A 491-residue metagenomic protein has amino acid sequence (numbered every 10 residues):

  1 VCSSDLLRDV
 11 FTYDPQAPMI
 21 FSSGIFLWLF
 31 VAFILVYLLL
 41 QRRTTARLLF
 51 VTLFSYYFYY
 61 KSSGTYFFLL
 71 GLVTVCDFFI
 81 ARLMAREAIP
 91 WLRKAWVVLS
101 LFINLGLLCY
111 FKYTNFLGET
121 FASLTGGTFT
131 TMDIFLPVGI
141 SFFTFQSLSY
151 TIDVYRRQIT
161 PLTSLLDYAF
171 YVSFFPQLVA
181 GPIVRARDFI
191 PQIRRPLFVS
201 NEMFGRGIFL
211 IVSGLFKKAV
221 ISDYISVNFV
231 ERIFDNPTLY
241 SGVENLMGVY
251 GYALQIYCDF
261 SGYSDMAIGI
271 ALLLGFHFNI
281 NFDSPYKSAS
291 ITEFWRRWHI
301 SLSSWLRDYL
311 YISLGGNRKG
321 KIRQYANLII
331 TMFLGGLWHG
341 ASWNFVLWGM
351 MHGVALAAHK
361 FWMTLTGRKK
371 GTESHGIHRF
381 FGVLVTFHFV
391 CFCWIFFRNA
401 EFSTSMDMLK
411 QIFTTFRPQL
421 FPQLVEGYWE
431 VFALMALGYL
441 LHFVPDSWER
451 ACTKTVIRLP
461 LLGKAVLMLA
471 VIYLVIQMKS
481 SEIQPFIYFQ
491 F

Functional and structural regions predicted by a protein language model:
V1-S3: Short, small-residue-biased leader/transition segments that mark boundaries at the very start of proteins
D5-Q490: Membrane-embedded transmembrane alpha-helical bundles that form the catalytic cores of multi-pass lipid-modifying
